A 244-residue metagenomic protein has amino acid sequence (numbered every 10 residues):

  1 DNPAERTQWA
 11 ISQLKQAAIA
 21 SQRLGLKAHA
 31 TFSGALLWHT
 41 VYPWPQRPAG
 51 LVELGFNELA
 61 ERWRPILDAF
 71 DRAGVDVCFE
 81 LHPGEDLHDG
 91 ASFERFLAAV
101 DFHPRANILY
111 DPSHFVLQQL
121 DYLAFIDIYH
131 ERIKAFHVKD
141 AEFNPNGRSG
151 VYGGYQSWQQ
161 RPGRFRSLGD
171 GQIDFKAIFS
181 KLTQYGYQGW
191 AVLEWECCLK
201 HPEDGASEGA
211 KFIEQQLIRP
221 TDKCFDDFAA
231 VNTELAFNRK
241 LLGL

Functional and structural regions predicted by a protein language model:
D1-N107: Active-site acidic/histidine proton-transfer and metal-coordination neighborhood in alpha/beta enzyme cores
I19, G25-K27, A60, R64-D68 (+2 more regions): Histidine-acidic metal/acid-base catalytic patches
